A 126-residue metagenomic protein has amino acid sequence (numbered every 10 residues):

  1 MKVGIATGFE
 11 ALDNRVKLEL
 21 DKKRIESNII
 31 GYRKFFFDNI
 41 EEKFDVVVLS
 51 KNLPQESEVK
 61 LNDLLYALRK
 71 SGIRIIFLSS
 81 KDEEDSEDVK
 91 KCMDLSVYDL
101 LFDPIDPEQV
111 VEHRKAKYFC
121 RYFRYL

Functional and structural regions predicted by a protein language model:
M1-Y125: Long, basic/Gly/Ser/Thr-rich N-terminal segments that mediate initial subcellular attachment or targeting
